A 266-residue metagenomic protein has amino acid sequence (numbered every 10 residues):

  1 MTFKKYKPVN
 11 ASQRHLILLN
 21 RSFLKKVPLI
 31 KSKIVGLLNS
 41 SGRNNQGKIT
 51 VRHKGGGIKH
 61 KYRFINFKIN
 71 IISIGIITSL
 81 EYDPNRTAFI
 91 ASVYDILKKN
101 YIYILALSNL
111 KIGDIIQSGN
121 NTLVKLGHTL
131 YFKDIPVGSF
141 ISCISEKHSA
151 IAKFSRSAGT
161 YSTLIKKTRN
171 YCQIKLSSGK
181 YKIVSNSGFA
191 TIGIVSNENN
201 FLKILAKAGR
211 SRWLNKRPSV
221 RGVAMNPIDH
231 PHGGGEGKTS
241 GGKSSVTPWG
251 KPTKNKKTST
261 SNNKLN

Functional and structural regions predicted by a protein language model:
M1-R86, D95, S108-N266: Basic, glycine/proline-rich low-complexity segments that contact nucleic acids
T87-D95, K99-L105: Glycine-rich active-site/cofactor-binding loop and its immediate structural neighborhood
